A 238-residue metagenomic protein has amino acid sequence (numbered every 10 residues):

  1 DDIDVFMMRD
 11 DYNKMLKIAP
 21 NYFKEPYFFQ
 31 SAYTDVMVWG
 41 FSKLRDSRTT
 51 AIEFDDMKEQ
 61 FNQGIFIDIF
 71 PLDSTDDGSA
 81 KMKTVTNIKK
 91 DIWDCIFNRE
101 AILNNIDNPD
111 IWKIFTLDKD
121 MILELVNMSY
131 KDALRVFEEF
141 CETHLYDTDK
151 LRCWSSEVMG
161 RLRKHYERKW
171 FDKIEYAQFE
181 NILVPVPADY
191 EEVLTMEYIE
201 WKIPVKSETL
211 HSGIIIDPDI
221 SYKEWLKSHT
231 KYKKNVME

Functional and structural regions predicted by a protein language model:
D1-L16, N181: Catalytic metal-binding acidic patch
A19-D77, F97-E197, P204-E238: Conserved catalytic core of two-metal-ion nucleotidyltransferases
G78-T84: A short secondary-structure junction signal
I88: Short, His- and charge-rich active-site/binding loops that engage polyanionic ligands
